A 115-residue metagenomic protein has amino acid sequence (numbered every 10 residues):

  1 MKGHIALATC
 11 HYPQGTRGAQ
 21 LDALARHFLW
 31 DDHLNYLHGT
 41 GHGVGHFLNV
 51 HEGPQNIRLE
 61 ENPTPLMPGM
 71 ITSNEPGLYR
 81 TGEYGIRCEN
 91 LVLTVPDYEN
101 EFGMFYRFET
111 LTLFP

Functional and structural regions predicted by a protein language model:
M1-P115: Active-site neighborhoods and metal-handling regions in enzymes and metal-associated proteins
